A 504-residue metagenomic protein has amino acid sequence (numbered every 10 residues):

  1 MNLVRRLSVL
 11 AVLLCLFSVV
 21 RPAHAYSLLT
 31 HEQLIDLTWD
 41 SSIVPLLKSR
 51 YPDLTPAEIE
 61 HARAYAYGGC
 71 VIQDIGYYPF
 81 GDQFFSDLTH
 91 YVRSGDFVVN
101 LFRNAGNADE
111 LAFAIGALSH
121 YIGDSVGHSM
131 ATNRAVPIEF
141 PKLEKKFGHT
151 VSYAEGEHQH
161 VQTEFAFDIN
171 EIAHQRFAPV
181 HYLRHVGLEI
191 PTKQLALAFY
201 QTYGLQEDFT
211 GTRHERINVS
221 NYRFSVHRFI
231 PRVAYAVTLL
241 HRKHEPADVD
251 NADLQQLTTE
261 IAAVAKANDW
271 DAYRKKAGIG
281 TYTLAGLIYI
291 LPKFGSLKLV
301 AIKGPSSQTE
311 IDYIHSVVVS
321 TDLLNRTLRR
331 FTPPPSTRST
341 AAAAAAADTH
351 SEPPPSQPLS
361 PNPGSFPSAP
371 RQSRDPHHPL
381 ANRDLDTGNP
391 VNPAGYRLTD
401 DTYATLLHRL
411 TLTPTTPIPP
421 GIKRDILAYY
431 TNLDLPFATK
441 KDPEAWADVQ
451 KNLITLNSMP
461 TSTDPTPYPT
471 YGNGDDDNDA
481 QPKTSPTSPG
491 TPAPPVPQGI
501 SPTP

Functional and structural regions predicted by a protein language model:
M1-V9: Bacterial N-terminal signal peptides that target proteins for export
N2-L3, S18, L28: Short alpha-helical segments used as structural interaction elements across diverse proteins
S8-S18: Bacterial N-terminal signal peptides
R21-A112, H128-G211, A236-K243, D253-A342 (+2 more regions): N-terminal, motif-rich segments that launch catalysis or mediate targeting to/interaction with membranes, typified by
L111-G123: Short alpha-helix carrying the canonical HExxH Zn2+-binding catalytic motif
I217-R228: Eukaryote-specific, cytoplasm-facing alpha-helical/coiled-coil scaffolding segments in long proteins
